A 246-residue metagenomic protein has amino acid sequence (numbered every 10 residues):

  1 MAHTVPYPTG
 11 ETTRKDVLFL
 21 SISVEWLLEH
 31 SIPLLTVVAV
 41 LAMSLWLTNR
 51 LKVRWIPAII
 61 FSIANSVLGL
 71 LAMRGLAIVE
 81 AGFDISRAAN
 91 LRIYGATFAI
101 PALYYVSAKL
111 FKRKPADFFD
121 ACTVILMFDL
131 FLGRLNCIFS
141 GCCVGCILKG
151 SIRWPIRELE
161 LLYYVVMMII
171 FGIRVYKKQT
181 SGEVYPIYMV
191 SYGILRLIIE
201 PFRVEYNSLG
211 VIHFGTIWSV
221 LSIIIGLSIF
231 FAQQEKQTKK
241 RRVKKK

Functional and structural regions predicted by a protein language model:
A2-K246: Hydrophobic, membrane-interfacing alpha helices
